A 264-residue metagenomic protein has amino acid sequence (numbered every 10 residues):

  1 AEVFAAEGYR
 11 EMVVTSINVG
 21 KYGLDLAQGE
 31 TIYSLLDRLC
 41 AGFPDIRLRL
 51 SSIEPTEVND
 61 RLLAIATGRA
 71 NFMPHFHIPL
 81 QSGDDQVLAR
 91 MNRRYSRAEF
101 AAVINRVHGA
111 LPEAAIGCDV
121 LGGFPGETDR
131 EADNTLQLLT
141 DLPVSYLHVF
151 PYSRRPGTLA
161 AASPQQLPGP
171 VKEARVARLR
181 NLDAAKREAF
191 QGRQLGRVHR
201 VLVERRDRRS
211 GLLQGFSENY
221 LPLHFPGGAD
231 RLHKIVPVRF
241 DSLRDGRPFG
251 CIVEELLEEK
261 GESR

Functional and structural regions predicted by a protein language model:
A6-D129: Conserved SAM/AdoMet-binding glycine-rich loop
V14, L50, I78, D119 (+5 more regions): Conserved, mostly hydrophobic/aromatic
S16-N18, L80-D84, P151-P156, S217-N219: Short, small-residue-rich loop/turn micro-motifs
Y22-P44, M91-R94, R154-A185: Radical SAM enzyme [4Fe-4S]-AdoMet core and its adjacent flexible, acidic and glycine-rich loops/tails across
A64-G68, L80, L139, Q191-R193 (+2 more regions): Replace "in large, NTP-powered and nucleic-acid-processing enzymes" with "in large, NTP-powered factors and other
A110, D129-R130, N134-L179, R264: C-terminal, non-catalytic macromolecule-binding modules
A162-R264: Terminal RNA-binding accessory module
